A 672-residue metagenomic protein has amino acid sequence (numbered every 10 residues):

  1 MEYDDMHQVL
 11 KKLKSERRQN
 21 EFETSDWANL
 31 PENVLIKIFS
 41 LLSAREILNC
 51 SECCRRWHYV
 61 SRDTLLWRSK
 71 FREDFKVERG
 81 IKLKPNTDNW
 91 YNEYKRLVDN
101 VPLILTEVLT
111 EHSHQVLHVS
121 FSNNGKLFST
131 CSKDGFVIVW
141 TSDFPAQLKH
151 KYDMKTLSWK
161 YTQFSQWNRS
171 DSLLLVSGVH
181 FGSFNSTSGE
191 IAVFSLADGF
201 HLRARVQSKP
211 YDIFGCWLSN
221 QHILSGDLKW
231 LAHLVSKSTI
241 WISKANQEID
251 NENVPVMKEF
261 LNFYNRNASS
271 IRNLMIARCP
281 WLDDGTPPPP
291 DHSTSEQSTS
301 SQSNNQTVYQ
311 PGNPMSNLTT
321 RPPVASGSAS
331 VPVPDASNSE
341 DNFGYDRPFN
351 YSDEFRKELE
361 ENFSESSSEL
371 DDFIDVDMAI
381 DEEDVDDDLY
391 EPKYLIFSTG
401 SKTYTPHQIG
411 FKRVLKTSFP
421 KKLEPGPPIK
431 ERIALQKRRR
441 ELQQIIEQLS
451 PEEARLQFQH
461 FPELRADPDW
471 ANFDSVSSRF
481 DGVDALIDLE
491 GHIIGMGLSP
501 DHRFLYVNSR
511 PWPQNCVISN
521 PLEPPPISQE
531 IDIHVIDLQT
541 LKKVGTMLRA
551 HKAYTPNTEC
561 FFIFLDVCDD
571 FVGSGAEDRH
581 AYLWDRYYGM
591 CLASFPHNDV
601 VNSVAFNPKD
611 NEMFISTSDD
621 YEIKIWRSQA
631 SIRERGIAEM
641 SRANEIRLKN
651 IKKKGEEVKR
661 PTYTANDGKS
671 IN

Functional and structural regions predicted by a protein language model:
M1-N29, S69, E73-D74, R79-V98: CRL adaptor-proximal regions
D26, L30-S43, I47-S61, W67 (+1 more regions): Short hydrophobic alpha-helical "box" of cullin-RING ligase substrate receptors that recruits the CRL scaffold
Y94-Q115, F144-D153, A471-A485, G545-A553: A short helix->beta-strand "capping" segment at the edge of beta-propeller domains
H114-S120, T156-S165, Y211-G215, H492-M496 (+2 more regions): Canonical WD40 repeat/beta-propeller blade segments in eukaryotic WD-repeat proteins
V119-K126, N168-S170, C216-N220, L498-D501 (+2 more regions): Loop/turn segments within WD40 beta-propeller blades
F128, D171-L174, I223-L224, L505 (+2 more regions): Hydrophobic beta-strand positions that form the internal "hydrophobic ladder" of WD40/Gbeta-like beta-propeller blades
V137-T141, N185-L196, V235-S243, I533-Q539 (+2 more regions): WD40-repeat beta-propellers
P210-I213, L231, V235-I494, V517-S519 (+7 more regions): Terminal intrinsically disordered, low-complexity extensions flanking WD-repeat/beta-propeller proteins
